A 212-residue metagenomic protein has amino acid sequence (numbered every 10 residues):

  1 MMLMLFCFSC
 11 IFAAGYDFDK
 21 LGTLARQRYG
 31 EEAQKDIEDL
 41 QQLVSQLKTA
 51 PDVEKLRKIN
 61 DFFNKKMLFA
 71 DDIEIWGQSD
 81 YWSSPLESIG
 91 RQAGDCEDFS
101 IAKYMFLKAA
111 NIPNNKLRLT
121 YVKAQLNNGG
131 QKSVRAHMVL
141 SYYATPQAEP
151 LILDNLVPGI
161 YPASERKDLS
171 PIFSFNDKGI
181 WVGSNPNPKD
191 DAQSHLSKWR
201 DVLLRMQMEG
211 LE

Functional and structural regions predicted by a protein language model:
M1-M4: Sec-dependent signal peptide recognition, specifically the positively charged N-region followed immediately by
F8-C10: N-terminal signal peptide c-region/cleavage motif recognized by signal peptidases
F12-E212: A structural boundary/capping signal
